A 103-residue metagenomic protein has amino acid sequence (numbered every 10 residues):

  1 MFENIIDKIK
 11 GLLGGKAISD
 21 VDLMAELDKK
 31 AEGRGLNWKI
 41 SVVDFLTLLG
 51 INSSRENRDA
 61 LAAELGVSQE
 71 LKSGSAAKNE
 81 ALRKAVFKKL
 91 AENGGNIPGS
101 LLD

Functional and structural regions predicted by a protein language model:
F2-D103: Amphipathic alpha-helical interaction segments
